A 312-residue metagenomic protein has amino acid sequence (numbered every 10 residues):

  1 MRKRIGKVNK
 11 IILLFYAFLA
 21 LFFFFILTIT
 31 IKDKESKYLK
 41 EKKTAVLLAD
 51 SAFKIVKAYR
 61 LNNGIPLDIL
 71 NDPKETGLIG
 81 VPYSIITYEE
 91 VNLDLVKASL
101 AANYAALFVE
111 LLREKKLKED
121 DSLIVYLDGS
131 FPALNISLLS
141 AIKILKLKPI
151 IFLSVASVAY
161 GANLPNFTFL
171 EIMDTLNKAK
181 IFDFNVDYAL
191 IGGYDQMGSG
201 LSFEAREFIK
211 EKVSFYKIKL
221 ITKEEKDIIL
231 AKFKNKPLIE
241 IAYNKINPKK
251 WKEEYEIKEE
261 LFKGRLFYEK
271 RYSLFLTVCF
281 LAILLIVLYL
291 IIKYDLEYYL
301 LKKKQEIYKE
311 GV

Functional and structural regions predicted by a protein language model:
I11-T30, I283: Hydrophobic membrane-insertion alpha-helices, especially the h-region of bacterial N-terminal signal peptides
F22-K37, Y289-E297: Membrane-interface motif at the C-terminal end of an N-terminal transmembrane signal
T44-A101: N-terminal, Lys/Arg-enriched amphipathic/low-complexity engagement segments that precede the first folded domain
N103, E110-K115, E119-T168: Membrane-embedded segments
F167-K234: A substrate-binding/cap region within the structured catalytic cores of diverse enzymes
K245, K250-T277: Short, aromatic-rich amphipathic segments at membrane interfaces that lie adjacent to a transmembrane helix or signal
E269-D295: Selective detector of the "anchor" transmembrane alpha-helix that sits immediately C-terminal
Y298-V312: Cytoplasmic C-terminal tails of single-pass
